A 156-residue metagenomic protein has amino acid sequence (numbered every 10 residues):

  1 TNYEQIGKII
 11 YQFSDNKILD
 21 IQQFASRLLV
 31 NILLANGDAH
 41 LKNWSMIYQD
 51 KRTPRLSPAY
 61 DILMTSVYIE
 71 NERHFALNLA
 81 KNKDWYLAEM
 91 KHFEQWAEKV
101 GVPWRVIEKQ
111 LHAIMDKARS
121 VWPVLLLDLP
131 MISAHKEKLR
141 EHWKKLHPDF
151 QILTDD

Functional and structural regions predicted by a protein language model:
T1-L41, S45-D156: Anionic ligand-binding catalytic core segments
